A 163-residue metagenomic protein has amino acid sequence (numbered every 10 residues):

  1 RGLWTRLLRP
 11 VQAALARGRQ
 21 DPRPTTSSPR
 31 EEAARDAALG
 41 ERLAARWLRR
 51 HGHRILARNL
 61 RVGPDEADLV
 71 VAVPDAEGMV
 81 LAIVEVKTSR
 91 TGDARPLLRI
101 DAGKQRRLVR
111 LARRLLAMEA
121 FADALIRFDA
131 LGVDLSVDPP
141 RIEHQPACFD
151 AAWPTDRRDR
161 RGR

Functional and structural regions predicted by a protein language model:
R1-G2, R9, M118-R163: Domain-level recognition of nuclease-like catalytic cores that cleave nucleotide substrates
G2-L60: Acidic-basic catalytic patches of nuclease active cores, encompassing PD-(D/E)XK and other metal-cofactor nuclease
L48, A67-V73, E77-A94, L108: Conserved catalytic cores of phosphodiester-cleaving nucleases, focusing on short active-site segments
I55-A57, I83, F128: Hydrophobic residues on conserved beta-strands that form the core of alpha/beta folds
A57-R61, L131-D134: Short, solvent-exposed loop/turn elements at beta->coil junctions and helix N-caps that rim active or binding pockets
G63-E66, D138: Short acidic/glycine-enriched loop/turn segments that link adjacent beta-strands
P64, M79-I83, L125, I142: Structural motif
T88-D138: Catalytic cores of nucleic-acid endonucleases
